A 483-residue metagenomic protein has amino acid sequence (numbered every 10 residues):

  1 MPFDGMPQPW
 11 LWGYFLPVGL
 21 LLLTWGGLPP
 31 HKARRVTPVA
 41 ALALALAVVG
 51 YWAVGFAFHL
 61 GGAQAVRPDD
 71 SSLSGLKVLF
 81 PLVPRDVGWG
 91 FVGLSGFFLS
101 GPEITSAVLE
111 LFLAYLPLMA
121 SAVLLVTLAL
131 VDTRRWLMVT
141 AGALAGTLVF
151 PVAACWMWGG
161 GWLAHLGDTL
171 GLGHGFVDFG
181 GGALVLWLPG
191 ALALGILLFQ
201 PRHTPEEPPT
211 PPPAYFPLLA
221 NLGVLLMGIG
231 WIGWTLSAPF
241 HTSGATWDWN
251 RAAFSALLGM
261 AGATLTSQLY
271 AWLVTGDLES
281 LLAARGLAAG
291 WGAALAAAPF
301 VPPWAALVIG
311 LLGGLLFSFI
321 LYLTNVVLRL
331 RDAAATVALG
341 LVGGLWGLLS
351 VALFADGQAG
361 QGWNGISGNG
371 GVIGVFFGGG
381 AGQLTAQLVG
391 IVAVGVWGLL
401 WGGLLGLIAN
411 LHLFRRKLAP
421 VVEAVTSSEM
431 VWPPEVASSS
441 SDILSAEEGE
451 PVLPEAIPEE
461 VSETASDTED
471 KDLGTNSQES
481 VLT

Functional and structural regions predicted by a protein language model:
M1-E455, L482: Glycine- and aromatic-enriched membrane alpha-helices
P454-T483: Long, low-complexity, intrinsically disordered segments
